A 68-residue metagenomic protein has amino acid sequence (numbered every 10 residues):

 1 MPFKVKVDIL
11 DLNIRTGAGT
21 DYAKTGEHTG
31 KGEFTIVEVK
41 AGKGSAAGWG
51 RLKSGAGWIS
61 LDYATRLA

Functional and structural regions predicted by a protein language model:
M1-N13, G26-G30, S45, G50 (+1 more regions): SH3-family beta-barrel domains
P2-N13, G17, V37, I59-D62: Catalytic cores of transferase enzymes with a strong primary signal for eukaryotic protein kinases
A18-K24: Short alpha-helix capping/helix-loop boundary micro-motifs
E27-Y63: SH3/SH3-like beta-barrel superfamily modules
